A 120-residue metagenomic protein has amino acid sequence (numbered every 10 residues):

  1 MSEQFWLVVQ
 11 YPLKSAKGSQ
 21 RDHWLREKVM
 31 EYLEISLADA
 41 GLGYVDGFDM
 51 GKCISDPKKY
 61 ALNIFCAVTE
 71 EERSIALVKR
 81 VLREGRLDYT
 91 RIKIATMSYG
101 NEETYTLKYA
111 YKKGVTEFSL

Functional and structural regions predicted by a protein language model:
M1-S15: N-terminal, charge-rich interaction modules
L7-V9, L33, I64, I92-I94: Hydrophobic beta-strand residues in large extracellular and virion-surface proteins
V9-P12, L25, K59-L62, Y89 (+1 more regions): Eukaryote-biased, non-catalytic alpha-solenoid scaffold regions
L13-D46: Surface-exposed, low-hydrophobicity interaction/linker segments
K14-Q20, E72-A76, E102-T104: Short, surface-exposed beta-strand/loop "edge" segments at domain boundaries and coil↔beta transitions
S36-A76, V81: Short, intrinsically disordered low-complexity segments
E84-N101: Conserved short beta-strand edge segments in small beta-sheet-based binding/regulatory domains
N101-L120: Short, low-order "capping/linker" segments at domain edges
